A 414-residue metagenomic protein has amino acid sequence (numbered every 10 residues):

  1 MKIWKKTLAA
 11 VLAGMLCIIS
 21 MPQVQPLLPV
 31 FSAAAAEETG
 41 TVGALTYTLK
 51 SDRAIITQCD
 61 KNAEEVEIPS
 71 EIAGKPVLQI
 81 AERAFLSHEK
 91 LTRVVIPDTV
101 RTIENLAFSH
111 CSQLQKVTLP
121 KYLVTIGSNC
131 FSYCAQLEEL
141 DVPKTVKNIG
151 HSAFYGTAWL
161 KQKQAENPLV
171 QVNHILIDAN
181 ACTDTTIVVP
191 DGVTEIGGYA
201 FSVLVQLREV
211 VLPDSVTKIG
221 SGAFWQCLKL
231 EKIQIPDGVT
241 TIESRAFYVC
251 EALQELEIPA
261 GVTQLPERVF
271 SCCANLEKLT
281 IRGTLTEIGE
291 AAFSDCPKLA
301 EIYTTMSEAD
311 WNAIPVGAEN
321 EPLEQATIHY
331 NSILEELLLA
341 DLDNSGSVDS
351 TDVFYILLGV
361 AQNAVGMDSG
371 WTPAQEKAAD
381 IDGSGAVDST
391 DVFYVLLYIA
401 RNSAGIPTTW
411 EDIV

Functional and structural regions predicted by a protein language model:
M1-A36, L342, I356, V395: Gram-positive cell-envelope targeting signals
L16, D52-I55, L176: Hydrophobic residues embedded in beta-strands of well-ordered beta-sheets
S20-P26, I333-V414: Cellulosome-associated attachment modules in secreted, modular CAZymes
V24-T46, K50-S51, N62: Low-complexity, acidic Ser/Thr/Pro-rich repeat tracts that form intrinsically disordered stalk/linker regions of very
A44-D52, K61-L78, E89-T102, H110-T125 (+9 more regions): Structural signature of tandem-repeat unit edges
E82-A84, E104-A107, G127-C130, H151-A153 (+8 more regions): Consensus positions within tandem repeat domains that build extended binding/scaffold surfaces
L86, S109, S132-A135, S202 (+12 more regions): Ser/Thr/Pro-rich low-complexity tandem-repeat tracts
S294, P315-E319: A structural signal for leucine-rich repeat
